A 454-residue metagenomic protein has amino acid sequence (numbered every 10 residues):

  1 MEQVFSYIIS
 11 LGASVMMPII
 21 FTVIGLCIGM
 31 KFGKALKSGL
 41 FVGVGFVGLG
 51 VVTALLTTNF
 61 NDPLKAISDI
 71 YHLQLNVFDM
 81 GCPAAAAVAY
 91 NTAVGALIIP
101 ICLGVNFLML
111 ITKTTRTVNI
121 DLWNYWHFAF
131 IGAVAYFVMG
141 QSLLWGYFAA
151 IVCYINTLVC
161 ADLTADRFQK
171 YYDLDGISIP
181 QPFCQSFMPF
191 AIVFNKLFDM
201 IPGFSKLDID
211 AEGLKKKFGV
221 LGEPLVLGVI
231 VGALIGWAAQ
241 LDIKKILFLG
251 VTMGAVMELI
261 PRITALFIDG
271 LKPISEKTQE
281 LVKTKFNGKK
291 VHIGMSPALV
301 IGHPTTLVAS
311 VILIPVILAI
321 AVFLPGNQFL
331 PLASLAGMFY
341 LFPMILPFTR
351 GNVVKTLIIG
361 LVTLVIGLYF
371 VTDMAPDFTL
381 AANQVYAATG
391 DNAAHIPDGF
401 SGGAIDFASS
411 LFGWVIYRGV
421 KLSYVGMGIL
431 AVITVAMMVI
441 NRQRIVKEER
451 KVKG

Functional and structural regions predicted by a protein language model:
M1-V52, A93-H292, S296, G302-P304 (+2 more regions): Signature of multi-pass transmembrane helix bundles
G45-A96: Membrane helical hairpin/interfacial module
T53-N61, F370-T379: C-terminal TM-helix exit segments that contain a strictly Trp-centered aromatic cap at the helix terminus
L56, F60, S68, M80 (+8 more regions): Solvent-exposed, non-transmembrane amphipathic alpha-helical segments
L73-G81, I98-I99, V282-K289, T305-I312 (+1 more regions): A broadly tuned preference for mixed-charge, low-complexity surface segments
I111-T115, G294-P376: Hydrophobic alpha-helical bundle architecture
